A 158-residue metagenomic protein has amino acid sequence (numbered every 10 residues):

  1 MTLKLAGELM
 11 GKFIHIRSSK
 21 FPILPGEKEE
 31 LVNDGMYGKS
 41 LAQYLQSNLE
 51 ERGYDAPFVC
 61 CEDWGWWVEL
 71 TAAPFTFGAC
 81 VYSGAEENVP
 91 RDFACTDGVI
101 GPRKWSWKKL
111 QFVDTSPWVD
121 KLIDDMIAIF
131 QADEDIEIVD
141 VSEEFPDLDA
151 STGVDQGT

Functional and structural regions predicted by a protein language model:
T2-E50, Y54: N-terminal low-complexity, intrinsically disordered segments
T2-L9, S83-T158: Acidic, proline/glycine-rich low-complexity IDRs
G11-F13, G65-W67, P90-D92: A generic structural signal for beta-strand entry/edge sites
I14-S18, A42, V68-A72, D97-I100: Short beta-strand element of the conserved SAM-dependent methyltransferase core
L24-G26, G78-C80, V89: Short acidic, gly/pro-rich beta-turn/loop elements at beta-sheet edges and active-site/ligand-binding grooves
M36, S40-Y44, C61, G65 (+1 more regions): Short, well-structured alpha-helical interface segments that form or flank functional binding sites
S47-W67, P102, T115: Short, charge-rich amphipathic segments
D55-E86: Amphipathic, interaction-prone secondary-structure segments
